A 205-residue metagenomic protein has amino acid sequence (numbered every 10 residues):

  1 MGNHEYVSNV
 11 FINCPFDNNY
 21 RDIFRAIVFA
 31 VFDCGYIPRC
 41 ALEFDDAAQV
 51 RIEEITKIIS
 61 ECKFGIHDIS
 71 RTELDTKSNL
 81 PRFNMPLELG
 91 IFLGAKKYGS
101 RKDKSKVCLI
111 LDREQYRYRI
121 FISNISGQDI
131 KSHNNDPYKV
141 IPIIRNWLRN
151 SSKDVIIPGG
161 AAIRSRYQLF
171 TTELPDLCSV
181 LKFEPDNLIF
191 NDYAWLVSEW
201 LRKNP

Functional and structural regions predicted by a protein language model:
M1-C62, K182-P205: Conserved N-terminal substructure of TIR/SEFIR domains
S8, C34, C62-K63, K104-V107 (+1 more regions): Short glycine-/polar-rich loops that comprise or flank the Walker A/P-loop and associated switch/sensor motifs
A26, E54, E88-I91, I143 (+1 more regions): Alpha-helical scaffold elements adjacent to nucleotide-binding pockets in ATP/GTP-utilizing enzyme cores
R71-G94, Y98: Conserved TIR/SEFIR loop-to-helix hotspot centered on a Trp-containing motif with a nearby acidic residue
D75-T76, Y116-F121: Switch/connector loops and helix/strand junctions flanking conserved nucleotide-binding motifs in nucleotide-processing
R101-Y118: Nucleic-acid nuclease catalytic cores
R119-N204: C-terminal interaction surface of TIR/SEFIR-family domains
